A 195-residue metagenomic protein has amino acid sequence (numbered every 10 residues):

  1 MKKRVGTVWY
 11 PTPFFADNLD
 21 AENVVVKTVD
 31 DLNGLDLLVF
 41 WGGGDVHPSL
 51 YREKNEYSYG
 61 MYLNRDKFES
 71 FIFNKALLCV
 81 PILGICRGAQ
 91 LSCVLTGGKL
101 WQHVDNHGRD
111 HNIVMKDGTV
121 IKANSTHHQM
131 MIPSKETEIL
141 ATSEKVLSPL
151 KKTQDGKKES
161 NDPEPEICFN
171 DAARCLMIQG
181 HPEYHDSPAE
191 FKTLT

Functional and structural regions predicted by a protein language model:
M1-P81, I85-R87, V94-W101, D105-A172 (+1 more regions): N-terminal beta1-alpha1 cap of cysteine-dependent amidohydrolase-like domains
M177: Catalytic beta-strand/loop module used to bind and position nucleotide/cofactor moieties in cofactor-attachment
